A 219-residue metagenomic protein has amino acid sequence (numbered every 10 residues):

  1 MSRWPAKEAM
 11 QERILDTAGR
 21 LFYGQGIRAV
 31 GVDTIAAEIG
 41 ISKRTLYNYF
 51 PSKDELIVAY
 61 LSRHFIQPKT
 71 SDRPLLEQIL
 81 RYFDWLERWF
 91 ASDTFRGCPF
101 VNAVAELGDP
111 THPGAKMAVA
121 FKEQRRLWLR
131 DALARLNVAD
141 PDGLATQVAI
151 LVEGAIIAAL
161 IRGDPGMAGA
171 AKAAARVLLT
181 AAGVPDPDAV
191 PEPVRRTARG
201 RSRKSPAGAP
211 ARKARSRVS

Functional and structural regions predicted by a protein language model:
M1, R88-F90, E123-A139, I161-S219: C-terminal peripheral helix-coil segments that are non-catalytic and often amphipathic
M1-Q25, A29-I41, E55: Basic, helix-initiating cap at the start of DNA-binding domains
K7, L15, I57, L61 (+1 more regions): Amphipathic, non-transmembrane alpha-helical scaffold segments
I39-F50: Short hydrophobic/aromatic patch on the recognition helix
F50, E55-H64: Alpha-helical DNA-contacting segments of helix-turn-helix folds
A59, K69-R96, A145-V148: Hydrophobic alpha-helical connector segments
D72-L80, P110-R135, G143-T146, A173: Amphipathic alpha-helical packing segments from all-alpha helical-bundle domains
S92-K116: Amphipathic alpha-helical segments used for helix-helix packing
